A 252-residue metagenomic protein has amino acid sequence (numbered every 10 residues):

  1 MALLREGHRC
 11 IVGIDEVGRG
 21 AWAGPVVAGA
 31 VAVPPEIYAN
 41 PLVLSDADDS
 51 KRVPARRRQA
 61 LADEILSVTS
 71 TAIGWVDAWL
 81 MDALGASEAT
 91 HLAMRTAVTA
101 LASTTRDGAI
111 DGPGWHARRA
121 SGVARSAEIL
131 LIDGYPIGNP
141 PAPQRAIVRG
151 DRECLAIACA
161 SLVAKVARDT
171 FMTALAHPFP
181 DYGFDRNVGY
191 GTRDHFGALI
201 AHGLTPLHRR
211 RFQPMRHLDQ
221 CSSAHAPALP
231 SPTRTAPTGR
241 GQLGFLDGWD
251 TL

Functional and structural regions predicted by a protein language model:
M1-L252: RNase H-like, Mg2+-dependent phosphodiesterase core, and more generally RNA phosphate-backbone-engaging helix-loop
